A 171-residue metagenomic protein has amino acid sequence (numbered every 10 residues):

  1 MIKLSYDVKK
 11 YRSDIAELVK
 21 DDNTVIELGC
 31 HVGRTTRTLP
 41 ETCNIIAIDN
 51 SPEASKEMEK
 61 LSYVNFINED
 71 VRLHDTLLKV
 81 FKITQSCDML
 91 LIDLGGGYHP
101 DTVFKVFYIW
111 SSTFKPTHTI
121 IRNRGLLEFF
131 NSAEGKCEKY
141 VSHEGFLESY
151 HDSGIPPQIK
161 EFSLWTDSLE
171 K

Functional and structural regions predicted by a protein language model:
M1-D21: S-adenosyl-L-methionine
D22-H31: Conserved class I S-adenosyl-L-methionine
G33-R37: Glycine-rich SAM-binding Motif I of class I
S51-P52: Conserved SAM/SAH-binding beta-strand->alpha-helix loop
M58-E59: Conserved SAM-binding loop
Y63-L73: Conserved SAM-binding strand-loop segment of SAM-dependent methyltransferases
H74-Q85: Short amphipathic alpha-helix with an adjacent loop that forms part of the alpha/beta core around
G96-K171: C-terminal substrate-binding/active-site "lid" region of AdoMet-derived donor-dependent transferases
